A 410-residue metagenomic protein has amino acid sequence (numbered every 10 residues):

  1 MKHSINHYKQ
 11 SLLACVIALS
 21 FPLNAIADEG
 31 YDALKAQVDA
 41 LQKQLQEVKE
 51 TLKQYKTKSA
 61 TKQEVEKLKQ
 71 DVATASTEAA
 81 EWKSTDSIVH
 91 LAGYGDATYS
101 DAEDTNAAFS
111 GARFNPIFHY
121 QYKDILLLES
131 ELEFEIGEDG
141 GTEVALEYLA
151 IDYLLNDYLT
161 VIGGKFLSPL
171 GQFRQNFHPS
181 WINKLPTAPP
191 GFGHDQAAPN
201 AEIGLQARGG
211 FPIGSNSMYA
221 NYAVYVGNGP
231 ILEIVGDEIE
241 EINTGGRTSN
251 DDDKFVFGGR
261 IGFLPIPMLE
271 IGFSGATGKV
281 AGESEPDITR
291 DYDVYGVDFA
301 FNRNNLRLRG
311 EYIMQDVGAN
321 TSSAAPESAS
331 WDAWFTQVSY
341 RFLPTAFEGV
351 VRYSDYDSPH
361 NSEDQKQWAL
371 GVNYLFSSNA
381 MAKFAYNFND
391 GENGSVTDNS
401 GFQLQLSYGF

Functional and structural regions predicted by a protein language model:
K2, E29-D32, D39, D101-D104 (+6 more regions): Outer-membrane beta-barrel pore domains
K2-L12: Bacterial N-terminal signal peptides that target proteins for export
A14-C15, A25: Cleavable N-terminal signal peptides
I26-D96: N-terminal periplasmic/intermembrane-space "pro-region" immediately following the signal or transit peptide
A79-L232, D253-F257, G262-E270, F335-V350 (+2 more regions): Outer membrane beta-barrel
Y225, P230-R247, G278-E283: Active-site-proximal beta-alpha loop/turn segments in soluble metabolic enzymes
G246-K254, S322, W331: Interfacial loop-to-helix transition and helix-capping segments at the boundaries of transmembrane helices
